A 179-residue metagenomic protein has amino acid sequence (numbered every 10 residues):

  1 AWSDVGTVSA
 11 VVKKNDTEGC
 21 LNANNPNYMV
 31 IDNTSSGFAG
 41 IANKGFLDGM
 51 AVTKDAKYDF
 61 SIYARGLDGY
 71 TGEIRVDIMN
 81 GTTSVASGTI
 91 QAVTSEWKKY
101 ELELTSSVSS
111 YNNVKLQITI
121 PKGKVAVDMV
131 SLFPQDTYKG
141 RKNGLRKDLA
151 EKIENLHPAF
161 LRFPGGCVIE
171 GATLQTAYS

Functional and structural regions predicted by a protein language model:
A1-S179: Extracellular and organelle-lumenal recognition/adhesion modules and their flexible linkers in secreted
